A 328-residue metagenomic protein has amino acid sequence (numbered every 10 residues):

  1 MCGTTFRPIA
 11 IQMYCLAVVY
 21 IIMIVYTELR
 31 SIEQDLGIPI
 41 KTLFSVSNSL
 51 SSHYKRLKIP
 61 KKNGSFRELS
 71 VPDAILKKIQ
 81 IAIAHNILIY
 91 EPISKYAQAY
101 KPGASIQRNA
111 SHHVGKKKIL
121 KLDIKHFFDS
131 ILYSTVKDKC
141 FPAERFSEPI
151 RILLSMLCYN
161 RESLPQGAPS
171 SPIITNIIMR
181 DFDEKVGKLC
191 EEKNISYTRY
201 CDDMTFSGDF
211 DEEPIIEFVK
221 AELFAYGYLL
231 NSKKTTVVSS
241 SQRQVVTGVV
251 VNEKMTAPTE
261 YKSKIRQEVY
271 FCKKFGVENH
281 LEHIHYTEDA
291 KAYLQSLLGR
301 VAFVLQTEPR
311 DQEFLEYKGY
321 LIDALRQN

Functional and structural regions predicted by a protein language model:
Q12-Y14, Y20: Low-complexity, intrinsically disordered or signal/transmembrane-proximal segments
I21-I59, F66-A168, I177-E184, F210-N328: Right-hand nucleic-acid polymerase module
I93, C190-Y197, V277: Surface-exposed helix-capping loop/turn segments at secondary-structure junctions
K121-K125, G167, S171, E192-G208: Catalytic palm active-site di-aspartate
I174: "…together with the soluble PPM/PP2C metallo-phosphatase catalytic core" -> "…together with the soluble PPM/PP2C
